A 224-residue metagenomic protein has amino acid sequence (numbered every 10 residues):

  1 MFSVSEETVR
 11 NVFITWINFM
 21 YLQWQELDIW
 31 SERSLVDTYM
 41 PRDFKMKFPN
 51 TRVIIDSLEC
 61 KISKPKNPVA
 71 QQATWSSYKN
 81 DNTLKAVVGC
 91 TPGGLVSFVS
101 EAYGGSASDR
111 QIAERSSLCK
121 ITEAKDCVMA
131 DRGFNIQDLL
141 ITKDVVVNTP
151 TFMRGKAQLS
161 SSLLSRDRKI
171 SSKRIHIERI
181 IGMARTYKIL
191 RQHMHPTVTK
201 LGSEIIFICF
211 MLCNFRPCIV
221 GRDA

Functional and structural regions predicted by a protein language model:
M1-A224: Short, well-ordered secondary-structure "scaffold" segments embedded in the functional core of diverse domains
